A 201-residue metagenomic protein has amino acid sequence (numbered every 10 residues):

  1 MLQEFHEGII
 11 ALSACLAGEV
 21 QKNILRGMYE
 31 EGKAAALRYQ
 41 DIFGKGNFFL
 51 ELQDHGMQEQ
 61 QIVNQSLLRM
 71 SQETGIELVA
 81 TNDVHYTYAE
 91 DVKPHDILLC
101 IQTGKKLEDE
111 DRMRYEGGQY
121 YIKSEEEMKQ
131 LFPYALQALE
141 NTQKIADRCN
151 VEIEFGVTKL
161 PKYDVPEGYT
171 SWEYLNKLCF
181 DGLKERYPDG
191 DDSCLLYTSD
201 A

Functional and structural regions predicted by a protein language model:
M1-S199: Phosphodiester-processing cores and adjacent nucleic acid-binding clamps
